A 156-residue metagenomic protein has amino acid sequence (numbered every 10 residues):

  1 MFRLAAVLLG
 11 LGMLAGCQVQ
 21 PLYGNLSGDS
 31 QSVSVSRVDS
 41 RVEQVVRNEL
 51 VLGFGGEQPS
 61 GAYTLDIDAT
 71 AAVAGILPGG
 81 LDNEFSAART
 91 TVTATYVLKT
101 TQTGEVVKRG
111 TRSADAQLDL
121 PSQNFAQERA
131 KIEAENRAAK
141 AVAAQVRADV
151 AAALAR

Functional and structural regions predicted by a protein language model:
M1-A6: Bacterial N-terminal signal peptides that target proteins for export
L11-S34: Bacterial Sec signal peptide processing site at the extreme N-terminus
V19-N25, L50-G56, K99: Intrinsically disordered, low-complexity boundary segments flanking structured domains
Y23, G110-R112: Short hydrophobic alpha-helix segments
L26-V51: Post-signal peptide N-terminal segment of mature Sec-exported envelope proteins
V51, G55, A143, R147-A155: Sec-exported extracytoplasmic/periplasmic mature domains
L52-G53, S60-R109, Q117-E133, R137 (+1 more regions): Surface-exposed short loop/turn segments
